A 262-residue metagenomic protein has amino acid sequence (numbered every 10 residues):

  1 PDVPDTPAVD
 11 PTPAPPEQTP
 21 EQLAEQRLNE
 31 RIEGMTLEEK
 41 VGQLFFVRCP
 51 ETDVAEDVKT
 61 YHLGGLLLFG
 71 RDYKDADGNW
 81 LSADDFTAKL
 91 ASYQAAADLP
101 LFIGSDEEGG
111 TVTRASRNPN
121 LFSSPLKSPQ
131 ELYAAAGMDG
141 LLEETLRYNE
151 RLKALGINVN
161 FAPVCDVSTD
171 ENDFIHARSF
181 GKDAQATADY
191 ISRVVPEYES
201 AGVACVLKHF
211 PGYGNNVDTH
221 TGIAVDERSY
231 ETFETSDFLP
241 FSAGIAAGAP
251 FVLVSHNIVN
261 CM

Functional and structural regions predicted by a protein language model:
D2-E30, G34: N-terminal, intrinsically disordered, polar/charged segments of Gram-positive cell-envelope systems that serve as
R27-L44, S192-V195, E199-D218, I223-D226: Mobile, glycine- and charge-enriched loop segments and immediately flanking short secondary-structure elements within
L28-I32, C49-A55, T235-S242: Alpha-helical scaffolding within the catalytic cores of extracellular/periplasmic polymer-degrading hydrolases
Q43, G64, D98-L101, I157-N158 (+2 more regions): Short, well-ordered coil/turn segments that N-cap beta-strands
L44-C49, I103: Short, hydrophobic beta-strand segments that form beta-sheet elements in well-ordered domains
V47-E51, G70-R71: Structural motif
D57-T187, H209, G214-E227, S255-M262: Enzymes and membrane/adaptor proteins characterized by extended Gly/Ser/Thr/Asp/Glu-rich, aromatic-dotted
I191, V195-H209, T232-F251: Phosphate/pyrophosphate-binding betaalpha-module
